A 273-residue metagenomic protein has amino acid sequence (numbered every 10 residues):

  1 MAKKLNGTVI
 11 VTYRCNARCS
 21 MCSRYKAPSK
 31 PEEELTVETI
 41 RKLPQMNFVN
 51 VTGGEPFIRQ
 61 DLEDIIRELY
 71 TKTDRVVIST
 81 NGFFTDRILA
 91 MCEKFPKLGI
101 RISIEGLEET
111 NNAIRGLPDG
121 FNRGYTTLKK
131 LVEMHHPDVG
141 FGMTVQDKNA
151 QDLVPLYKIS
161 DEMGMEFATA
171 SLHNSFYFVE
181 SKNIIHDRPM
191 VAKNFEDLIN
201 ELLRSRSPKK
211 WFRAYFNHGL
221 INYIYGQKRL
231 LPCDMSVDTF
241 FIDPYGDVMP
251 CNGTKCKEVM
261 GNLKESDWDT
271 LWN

Functional and structural regions predicted by a protein language model:
M1-L98, F176, V191-N194: Conserved alpha-helical substructure of the radical SAM core
N6, I10, V259, D267: Amphipathic alpha-helical recognition patches that constitute DNA-binding helices
C19, Q60, N111, P250-N252 (+1 more regions): Activation segment
E33, E68, K72, K94 (+3 more regions): Radical SAM enzyme [4Fe-4S]-AdoMet core and its adjacent flexible, acidic and glycine-rich loops/tails across
R41, E63, L89, N112 (+3 more regions): Generic structural signal for individual residues within well-ordered alpha-helical segments across diverse proteins
F57-I58, D86, E109-T110, G120 (+1 more regions): Short, electropositive, low-hydrophobicity segments enriched in small/polar residues
G261-N273: Short, solvent-exposed cationic patches
